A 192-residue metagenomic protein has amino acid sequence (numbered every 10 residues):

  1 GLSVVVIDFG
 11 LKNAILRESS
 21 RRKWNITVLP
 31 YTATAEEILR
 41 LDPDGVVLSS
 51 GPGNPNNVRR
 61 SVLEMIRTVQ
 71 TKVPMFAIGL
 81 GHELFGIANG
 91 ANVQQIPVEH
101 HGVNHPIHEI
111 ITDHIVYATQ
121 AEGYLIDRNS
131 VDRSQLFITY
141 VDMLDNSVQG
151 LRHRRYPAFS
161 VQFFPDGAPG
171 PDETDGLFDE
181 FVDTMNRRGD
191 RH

Functional and structural regions predicted by a protein language model:
G1-L41, G53, D166-A168, E180-H192: RNA-binding accessory domains that recognize and position tRNA/RNA substrates
S3-D8, A118-T119, F159-F163: Active-site-proximal beta-strand elements of phosphoester/diester hydrolases
S3-V5, N25, P74, Y117 (+1 more regions): Residues that mark the start of a beta-strand
R22, L41, T71-K72, S134 (+1 more regions): Structured helix-beta-strand junction loops
G45, S50-R128, A168-E180, M185-R188: Cysteine-nucleophile active-site neighborhood
H114-Y156, H192: Catalytic beta-strand/loop cores that center a nucleophilic Ser/Cys/Thr and support acyl-enzyme chemistry
R155, F164-P169: A short, acidic, flexible beta-alpha connecting loop/helix-capping segment that sits on the rim of active
